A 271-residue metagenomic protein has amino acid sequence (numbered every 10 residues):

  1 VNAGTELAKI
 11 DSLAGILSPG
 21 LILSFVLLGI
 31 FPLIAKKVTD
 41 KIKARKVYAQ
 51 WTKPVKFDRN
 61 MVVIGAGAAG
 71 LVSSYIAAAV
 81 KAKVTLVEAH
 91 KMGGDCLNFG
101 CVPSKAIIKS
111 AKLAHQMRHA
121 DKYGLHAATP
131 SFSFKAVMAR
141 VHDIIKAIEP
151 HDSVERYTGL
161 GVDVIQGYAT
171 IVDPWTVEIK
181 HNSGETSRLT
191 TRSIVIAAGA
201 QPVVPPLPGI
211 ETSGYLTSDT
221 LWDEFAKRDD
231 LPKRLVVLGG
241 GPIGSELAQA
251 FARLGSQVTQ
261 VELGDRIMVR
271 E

Functional and structural regions predicted by a protein language model:
N2-A49: Multi-pass membrane proteins that catalyze or facilitate reactions on polyprenyl-/lipid-phosphate substrates and their
K37-M61, A79-V80: Extreme N-terminal leader/targeting segments of oxidoreductases
T52-K53, F57, Y75-A82, V87-L231 (+1 more regions): Glycine-rich flavin
R59-L86, V236, G244-R253: N-terminal Rossmann-like FAD-binding beta1-loop-alpha1 element of flavoenzymes
K227-E271: Rossmann-like NAD(P)H-binding beta-loop-alpha module
